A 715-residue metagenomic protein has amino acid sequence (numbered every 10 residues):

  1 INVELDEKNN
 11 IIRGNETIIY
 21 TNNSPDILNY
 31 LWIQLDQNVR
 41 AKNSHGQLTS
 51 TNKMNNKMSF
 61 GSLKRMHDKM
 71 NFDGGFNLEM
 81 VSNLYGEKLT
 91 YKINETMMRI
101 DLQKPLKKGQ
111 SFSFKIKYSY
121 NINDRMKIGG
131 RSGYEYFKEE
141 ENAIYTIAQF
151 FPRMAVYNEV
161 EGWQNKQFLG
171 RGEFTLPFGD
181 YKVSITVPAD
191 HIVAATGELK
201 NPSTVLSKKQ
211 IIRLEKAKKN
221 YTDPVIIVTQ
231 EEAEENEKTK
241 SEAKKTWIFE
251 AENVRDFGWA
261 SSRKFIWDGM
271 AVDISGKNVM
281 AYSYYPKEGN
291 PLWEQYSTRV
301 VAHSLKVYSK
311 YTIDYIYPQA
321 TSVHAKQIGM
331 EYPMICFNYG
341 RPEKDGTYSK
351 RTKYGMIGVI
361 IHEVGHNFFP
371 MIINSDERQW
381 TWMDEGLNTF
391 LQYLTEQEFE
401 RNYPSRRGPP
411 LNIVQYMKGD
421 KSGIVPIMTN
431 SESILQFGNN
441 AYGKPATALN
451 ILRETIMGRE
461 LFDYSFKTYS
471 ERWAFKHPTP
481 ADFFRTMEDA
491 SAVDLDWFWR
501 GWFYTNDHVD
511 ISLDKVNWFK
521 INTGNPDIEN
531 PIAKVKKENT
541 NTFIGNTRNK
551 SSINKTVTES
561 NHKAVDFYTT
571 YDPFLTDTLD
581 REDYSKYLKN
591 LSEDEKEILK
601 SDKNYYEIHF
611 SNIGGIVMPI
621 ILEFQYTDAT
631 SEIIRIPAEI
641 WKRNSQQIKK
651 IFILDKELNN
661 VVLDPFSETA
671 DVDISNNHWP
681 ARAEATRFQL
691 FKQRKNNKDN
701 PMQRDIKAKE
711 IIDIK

Functional and structural regions predicted by a protein language model:
I1-Q34: Early extracytoplasmic/domain-onset interaction patches
E16-I18, N22, L35-Q37, Q110-D124 (+3 more regions): Short, hydrophobic/aromatic-enriched beta-strand segments in well-ordered soluble domains
T21, M58-F137, N142, E231-E242 (+3 more regions): A surface-exposed beta-strand-loop module
Y30-G86, T186, D190-H191, Q625-R635 (+1 more regions): Solvent-exposed beta-hairpin/edge-strand motifs
N43-M58, S119-Y181, P202, S667-I714: Glycine/proline-rich low-complexity spacer/linker segments in large multi-domain proteins
P152-W163, L169-I361, F390: Hydrophobic helix-coil surface modules that form long, contiguous segments used for peptide/substrate interaction
F168-R171, I192, L199-I211, E215-N220 (+7 more regions): Non-catalytic accessory/interaction domains
F249, Y282-L588, L599, I608: Hydrophobic alpha-helical and helix-loop surface patches within well-folded domains that function as non-catalytic
